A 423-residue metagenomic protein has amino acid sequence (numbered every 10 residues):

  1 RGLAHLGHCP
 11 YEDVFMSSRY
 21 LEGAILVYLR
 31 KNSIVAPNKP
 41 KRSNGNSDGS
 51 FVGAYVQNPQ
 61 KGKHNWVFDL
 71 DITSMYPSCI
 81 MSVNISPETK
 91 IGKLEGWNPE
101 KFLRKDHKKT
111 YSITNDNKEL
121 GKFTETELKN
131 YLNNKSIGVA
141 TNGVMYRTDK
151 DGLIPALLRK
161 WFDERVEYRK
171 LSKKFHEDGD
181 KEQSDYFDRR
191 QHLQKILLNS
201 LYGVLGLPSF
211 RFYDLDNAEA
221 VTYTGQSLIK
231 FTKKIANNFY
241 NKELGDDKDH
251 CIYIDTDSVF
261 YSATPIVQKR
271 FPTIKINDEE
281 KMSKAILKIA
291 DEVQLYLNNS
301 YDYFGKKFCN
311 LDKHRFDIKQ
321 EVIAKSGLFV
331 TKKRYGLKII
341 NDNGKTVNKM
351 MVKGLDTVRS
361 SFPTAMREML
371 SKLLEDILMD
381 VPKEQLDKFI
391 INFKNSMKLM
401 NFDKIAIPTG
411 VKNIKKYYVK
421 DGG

Functional and structural regions predicted by a protein language model:
R1-P87, K93-L94, K105, D180-I235 (+4 more regions): Common nucleic-acid-contacting/processivity interface regions adjacent to the catalytic cores of nucleic-acid enzymes
L3, K31-N38, M81, I85-G92 (+10 more regions): Intrinsically disordered or highly flexible coil/loop and linker segments, enriched in small and charged/polar residues
V14-F15, N65-W66, V144-L158, S184-D188 (+6 more regions): Hydrophobic alpha-helical scaffolding
A36, P87-A156, N277-K306: Charge-dense polyanion-binding interfaces
K129-F210: Active-site cores of enzymes that catalyze phosphoryl transfer or operate on phosphate-rich substrates
F162, G225-K233, A290-Y301: Short, hydrophobic/amphipathic alpha-helical packing segments that form internal helix faces or helix-helix interfaces
H250-D255, N310-L311: Short beta-strand
F260-G423: C-terminal polymerase-core module
